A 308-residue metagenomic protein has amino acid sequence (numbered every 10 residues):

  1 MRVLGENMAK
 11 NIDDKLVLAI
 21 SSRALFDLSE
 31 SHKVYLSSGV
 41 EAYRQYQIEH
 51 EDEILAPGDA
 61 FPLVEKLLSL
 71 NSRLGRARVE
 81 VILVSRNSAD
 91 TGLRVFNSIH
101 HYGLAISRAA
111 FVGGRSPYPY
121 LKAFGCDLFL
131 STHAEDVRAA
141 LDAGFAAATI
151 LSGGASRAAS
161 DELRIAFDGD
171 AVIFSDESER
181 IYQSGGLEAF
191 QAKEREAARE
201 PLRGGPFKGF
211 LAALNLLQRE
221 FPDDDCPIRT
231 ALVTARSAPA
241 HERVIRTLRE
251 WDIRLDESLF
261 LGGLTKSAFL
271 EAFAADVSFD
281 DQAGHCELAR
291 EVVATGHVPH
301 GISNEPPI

Functional and structural regions predicted by a protein language model:
V3-L16, A134-I165, G169-E196, K208 (+3 more regions): Asp-based, Mg2+/Mn2+-dependent phosphohydrolase catalytic module
V3-R115, A159, D168-F260: Alpha-helical substrate-recognition element adjacent to the catalytic core
S22, S85, L130-S131, T234 (+2 more regions): Short beta-strand/turn micro-motifs composed of small residues that flank or help shape donor/cofactor-binding pockets
N71, G103, G125, G144-A146 (+3 more regions): Glycine-centered loop/turn motif at secondary-structure junctions
A89-D90, R115-S116, E135, A238-P239 (+3 more regions): Short alpha-helical
I99-A123, D127-A134, A148, D252 (+3 more regions): Active-site phosphate-binding/coordination module
H100, K122, L141, R249 (+1 more regions): Anion (oxyanion) recognition and catalysis
